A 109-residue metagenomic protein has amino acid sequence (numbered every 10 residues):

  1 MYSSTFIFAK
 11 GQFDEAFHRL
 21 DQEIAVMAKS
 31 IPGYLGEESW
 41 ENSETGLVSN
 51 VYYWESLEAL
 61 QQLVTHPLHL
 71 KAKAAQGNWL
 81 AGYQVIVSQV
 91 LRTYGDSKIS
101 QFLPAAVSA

Functional and structural regions predicted by a protein language model:
M1-V48, E58-T65, A81-A109: Short S/T/G/P-rich N-terminal loop/turn motif that feeds into the first structured element of a domain
A72: A short beta-strand-loop micro-motif that forms or neighbors metal/cofactor- and ligand-binding patches at active-site
A75-W79: Arginine/glycine-rich "motif VI" loop of SF2 helicases in the C-terminal RecA-like domain
